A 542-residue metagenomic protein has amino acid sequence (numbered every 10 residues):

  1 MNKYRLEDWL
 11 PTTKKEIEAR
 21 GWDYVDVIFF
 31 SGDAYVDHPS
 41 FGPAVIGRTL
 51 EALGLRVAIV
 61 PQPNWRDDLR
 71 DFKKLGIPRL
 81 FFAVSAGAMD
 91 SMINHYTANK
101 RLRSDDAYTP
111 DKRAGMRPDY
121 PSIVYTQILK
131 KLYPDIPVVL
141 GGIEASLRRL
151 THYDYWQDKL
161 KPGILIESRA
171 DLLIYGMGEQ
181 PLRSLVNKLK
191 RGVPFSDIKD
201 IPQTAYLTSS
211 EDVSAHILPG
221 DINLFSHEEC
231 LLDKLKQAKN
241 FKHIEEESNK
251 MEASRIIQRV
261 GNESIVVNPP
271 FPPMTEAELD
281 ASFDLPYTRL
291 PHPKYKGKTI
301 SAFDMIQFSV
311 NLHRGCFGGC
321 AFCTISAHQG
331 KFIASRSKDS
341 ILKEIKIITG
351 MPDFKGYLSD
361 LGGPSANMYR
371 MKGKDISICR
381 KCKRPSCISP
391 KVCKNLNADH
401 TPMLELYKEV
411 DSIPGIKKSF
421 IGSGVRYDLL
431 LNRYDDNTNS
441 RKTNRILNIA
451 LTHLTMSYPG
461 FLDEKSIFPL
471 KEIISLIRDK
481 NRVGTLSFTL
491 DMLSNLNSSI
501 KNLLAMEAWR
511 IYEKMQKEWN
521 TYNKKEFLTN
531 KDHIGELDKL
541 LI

Functional and structural regions predicted by a protein language model:
N2-Y24, A34, K239-K242, E246-S309: N-terminal [4Fe-4S]-dependent radical SAM core
V25-S31, H38-G76: Nucleic acid-processing catalytic cores of prokaryotic defense/repair systems
F29, V45, I59, W65 (+1 more regions): Conserved SAM/AdoMet-binding glycine-rich loop
F30-D33, K296-T324, Y357: N-terminal pre-triad scaffold of radical SAM enzymes
G42, P61-V260, N268: Glycine-rich beta-alpha loop elements in corrinoid/cobalamin-binding modules across cobalamin-dependent enzymes
D171, S282, C316, C320 (+1 more regions): Conserved, mostly hydrophobic/aromatic
Q329-F354: Conserved alpha-helical substructure of the radical SAM core
T489, L493-I542: C-terminal low-complexity, glycine/proline- and small-hydrophobic-enriched intrinsically disordered tails that act as
